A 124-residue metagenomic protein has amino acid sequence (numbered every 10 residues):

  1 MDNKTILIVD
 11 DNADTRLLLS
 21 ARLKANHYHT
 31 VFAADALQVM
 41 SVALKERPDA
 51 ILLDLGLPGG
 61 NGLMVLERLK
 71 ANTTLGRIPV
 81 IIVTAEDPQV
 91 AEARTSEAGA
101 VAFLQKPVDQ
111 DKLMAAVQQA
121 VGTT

Functional and structural regions predicted by a protein language model:
R16, P58, G76, P88 (+1 more regions): The feature encodes the CheY-like receiver
L17, N61-M64, D87-A102, A115: Alpha4 helix (beta4-alpha4-beta5 surface) of REC/receiver domains from two-component response regulators
L17-A25: Charged docking surfaces used in two-component/phosphorelay signaling
H27-A34, V42: Short hydrophobic/Thr-rich beta-strand motif most characteristic of the beta2 strand and flanking loop of CheY-like
S41, L63-G76: Short amphipathic alpha-helix used as the core "switch/output" element in two-component signaling
E46-L52, L57: Active-site beta3 strand of CheY-like receiver
V108-Q118: C-terminal output helix
